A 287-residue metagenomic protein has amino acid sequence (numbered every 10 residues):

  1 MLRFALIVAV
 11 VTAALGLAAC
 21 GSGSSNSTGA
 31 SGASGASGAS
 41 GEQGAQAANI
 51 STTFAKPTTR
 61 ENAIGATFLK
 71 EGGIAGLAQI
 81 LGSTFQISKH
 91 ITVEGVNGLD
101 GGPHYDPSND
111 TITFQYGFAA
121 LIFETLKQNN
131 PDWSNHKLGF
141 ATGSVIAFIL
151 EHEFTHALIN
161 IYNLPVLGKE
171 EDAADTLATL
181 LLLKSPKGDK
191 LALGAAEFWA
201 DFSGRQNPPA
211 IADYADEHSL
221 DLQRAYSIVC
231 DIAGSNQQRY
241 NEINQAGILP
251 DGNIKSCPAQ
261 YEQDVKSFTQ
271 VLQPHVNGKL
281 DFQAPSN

Functional and structural regions predicted by a protein language model:
M1-V8: Bacterial N-terminal signal peptides that target proteins for export
L15-A19: C-terminal motif of bacterial Sec signal peptides marking the signal peptidase cleavage site
G21-F114, F118-E124, Q270-N287: A metal-dependent hydrolase signature that marks the N-terminal structural subdomain at the beginning of catalytic folds
A45-A48, A212-N287: Pan-zinc metallopeptidase signature
L126-A141: A solvent-exposed, charged loop/short amphipathic helix patch at secondary-structure junctions
G139-L158: Short alpha-helix carrying the canonical HExxH Zn2+-binding catalytic motif
L167-P186: An active-site-proximal "capping" alpha-helix that borders the catalytic cofactor pocket
L183-A233: Active-site/pore-lining binding-face segments in mid-to-C-terminal subdomains
